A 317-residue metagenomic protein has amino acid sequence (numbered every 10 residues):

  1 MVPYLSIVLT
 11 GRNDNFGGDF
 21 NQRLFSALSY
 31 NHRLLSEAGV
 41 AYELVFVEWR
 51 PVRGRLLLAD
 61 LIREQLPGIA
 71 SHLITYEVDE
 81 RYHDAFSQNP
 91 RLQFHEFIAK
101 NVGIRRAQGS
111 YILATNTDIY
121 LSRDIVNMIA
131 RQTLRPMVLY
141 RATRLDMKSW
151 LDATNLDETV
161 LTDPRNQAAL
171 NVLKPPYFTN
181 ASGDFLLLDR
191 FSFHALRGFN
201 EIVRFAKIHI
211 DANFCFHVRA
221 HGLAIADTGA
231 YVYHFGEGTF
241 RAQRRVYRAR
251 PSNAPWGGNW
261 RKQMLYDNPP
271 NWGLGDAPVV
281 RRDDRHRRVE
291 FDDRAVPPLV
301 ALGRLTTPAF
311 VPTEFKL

Functional and structural regions predicted by a protein language model:
M1-S36: N-proximal low-complexity "stem/linker" segments adjacent to membrane-targeting elements
Y4-V8, E43, N213: Cell-envelope/extracellular polymer assembly enzymes that use nucleotide-activated donors
E48-W49: Acidic ATP/Mg2+-coordinating residue in the GHKL
R55-R106: Active-site-proximal specificity loops/subdomain of glycosyltransferases
P90-R91, I104-R105, S122-I202, K207: Conserved catalytic core of nucleotide-sugar-dependent glycosyltransferases
I112: Short aromatic/hydrophobic "clamp" motif used to bind/position activated sugar donors
N116-Y120: The conserved acidic donor/metal-binding loop of glycosyltransferases
I202-L317: C-terminal catalytic/acceptor-binding lobe
